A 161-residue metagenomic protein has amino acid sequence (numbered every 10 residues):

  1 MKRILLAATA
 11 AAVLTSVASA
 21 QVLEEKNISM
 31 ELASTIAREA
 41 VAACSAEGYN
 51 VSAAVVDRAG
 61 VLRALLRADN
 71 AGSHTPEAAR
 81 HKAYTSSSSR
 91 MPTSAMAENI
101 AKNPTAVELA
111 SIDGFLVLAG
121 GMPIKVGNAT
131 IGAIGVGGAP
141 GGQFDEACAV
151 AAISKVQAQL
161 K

Functional and structural regions predicted by a protein language model:
K2-A8: Sec-dependent signal peptide recognition, specifically the positively charged N-region followed immediately by
A11-A12: Repetitive helical segments and hydrophobic/amphipathic motifs
T15-A18: N-terminal signal peptide c-region/cleavage motif recognized by signal peptidases
A20-K161: Flexible, solvent-exposed loop/hinge segments and secondary-structure transition points
